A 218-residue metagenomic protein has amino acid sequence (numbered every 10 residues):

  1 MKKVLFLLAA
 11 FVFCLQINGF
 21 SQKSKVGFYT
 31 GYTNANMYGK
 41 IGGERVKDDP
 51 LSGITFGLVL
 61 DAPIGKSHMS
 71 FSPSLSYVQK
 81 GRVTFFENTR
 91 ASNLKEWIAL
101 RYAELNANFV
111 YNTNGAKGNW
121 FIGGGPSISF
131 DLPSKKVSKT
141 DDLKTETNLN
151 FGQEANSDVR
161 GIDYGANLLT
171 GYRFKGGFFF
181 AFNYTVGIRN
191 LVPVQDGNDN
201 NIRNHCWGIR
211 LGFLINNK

Functional and structural regions predicted by a protein language model:
M1-Y29, W120, T170, L211 (+1 more regions): Bacterial Sec-dependent N-terminal signal peptides
F20-V59, K117, T140, L214-K218: Short glycine/proline- and aromatic-enriched beta-strand/turn motifs that initiate or cap beta-hairpins
K25-G27, R45-N93, G177: Glycine- and aromatic-enriched membrane insertion/assembly motifs of diderm outer-membrane and organelle channel
F28-Y32, I54-A62, L75-Y77, L105-Y111 (+4 more regions): Residues on the lipid-exposed face of transmembrane beta-strands in outer-membrane beta-barrel proteins
N36-L51, K80-R101, F130-D163, N167 (+1 more regions): Extracellular/periplasm-exposed beta-strand and loop segments of Gram-negative cell-envelope proteins, dominated by
L51-T55, K66-S72, L100-E104, N119-F121 (+1 more regions): Short connector loops at helix/strand junctions that flank enzyme active sites, especially segments positioning acidic
S67-F71, K117, G176-F182, K218: Repeated loop/turn-to-beta-strand initiation elements of outer-membrane beta-barrel proteins
R90-W120, G124: Helix-adjacent hinge/juxtasegments
